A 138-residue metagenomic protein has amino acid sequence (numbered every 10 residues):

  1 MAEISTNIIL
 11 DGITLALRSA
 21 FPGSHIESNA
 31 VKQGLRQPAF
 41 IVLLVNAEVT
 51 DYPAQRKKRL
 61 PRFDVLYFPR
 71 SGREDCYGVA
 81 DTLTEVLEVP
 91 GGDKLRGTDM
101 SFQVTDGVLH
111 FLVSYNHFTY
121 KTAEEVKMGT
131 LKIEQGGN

Functional and structural regions predicted by a protein language model:
M1-A47: Small/polar-rich, solvent-exposed N-terminal microdomains that initiate assembly or binding
M1-I8, A47-Q55, T98-N138: Short, charged interaction patches at domain edges and termini
L17, L83, L109-V113: Hydrophobic beta-strand residues in large extracellular and virion-surface proteins
S19, L35, K58, V104-D106: A generic structural signal for short, non-catalytic loop/turn and secondary-structure boundary residues
H25-E27, K94-D99: Short beta-strand elements
N29-A80: A contiguous binding-surface segment within folded domains or other stable secondary-structure elements
G72-L95: Mid-chain, well-packed structural core segment of small domains
